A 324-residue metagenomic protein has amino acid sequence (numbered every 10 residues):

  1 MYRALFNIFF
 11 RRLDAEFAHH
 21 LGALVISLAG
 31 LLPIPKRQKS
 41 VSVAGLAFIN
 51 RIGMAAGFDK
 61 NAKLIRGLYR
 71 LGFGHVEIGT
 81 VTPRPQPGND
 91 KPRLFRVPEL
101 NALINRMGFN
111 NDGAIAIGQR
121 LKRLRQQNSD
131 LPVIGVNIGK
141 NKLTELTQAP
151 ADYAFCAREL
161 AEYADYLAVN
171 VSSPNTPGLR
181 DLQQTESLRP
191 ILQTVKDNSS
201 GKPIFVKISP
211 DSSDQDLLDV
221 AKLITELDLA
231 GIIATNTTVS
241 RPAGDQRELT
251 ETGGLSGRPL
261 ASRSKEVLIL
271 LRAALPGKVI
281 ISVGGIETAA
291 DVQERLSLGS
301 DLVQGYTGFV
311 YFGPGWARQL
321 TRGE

Functional and structural regions predicted by a protein language model:
M1-S42, N105-N110, A114: An N-cap/entry alpha-helix motif that binds or orients negatively charged groups
A23-L31, S173-Q184, V220-K278, W316: Glycine/Thr-rich beta-alpha phosphate-binding loop at enzyme active sites
G45-G53, S129-V136, N198-S212, L271-S282: Short beta-strand/loop segments at the ligand-binding rim of alpha/beta enzyme cores
N61-L68, S212-E226, A273-L275, I286-V303: Catalytic cores of alpha/beta
G74-Q86, S173, G231-V239, I286 (+1 more regions): Glycine-rich phosphate-binding active-site loops on the catalytic face of alpha/beta enzymes
G79, R84-D130: A gly/proline- and charged-residue-enriched helix-loop-helix capping module
P85-N101, R241-S256, L302, G308-E324: C-terminal helical cap(s) of enzyme catalytic domains, especially alpha/beta-barrels
N141-Y153, D181, V206-T225: Active-site glycine- and acidic-residue-rich loops that bind and position anionic ligands or nucleotide-like cofactors
